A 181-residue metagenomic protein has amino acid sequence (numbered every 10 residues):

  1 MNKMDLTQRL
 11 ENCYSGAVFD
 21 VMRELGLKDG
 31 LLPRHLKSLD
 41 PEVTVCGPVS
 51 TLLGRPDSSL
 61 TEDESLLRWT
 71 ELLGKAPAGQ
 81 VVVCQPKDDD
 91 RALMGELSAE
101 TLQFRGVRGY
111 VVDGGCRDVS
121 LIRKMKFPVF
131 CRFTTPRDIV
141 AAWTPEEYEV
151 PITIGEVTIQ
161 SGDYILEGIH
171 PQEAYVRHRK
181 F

Functional and structural regions predicted by a protein language model:
M1-S161, H170-F181: Feature captures the catalytic cores and cofactor-binding loops of soluble hydro-lyases/lyases that act on carboxylate
I165: C-terminal binding/interaction regions
